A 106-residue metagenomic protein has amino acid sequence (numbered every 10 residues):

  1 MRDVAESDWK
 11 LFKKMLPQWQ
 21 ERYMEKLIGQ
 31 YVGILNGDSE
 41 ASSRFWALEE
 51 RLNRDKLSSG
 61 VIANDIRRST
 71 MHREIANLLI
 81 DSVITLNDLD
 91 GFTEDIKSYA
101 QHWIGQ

Functional and structural regions predicted by a protein language model:
M1-Q106: Acidic, Ser/Pro/Thr-rich low-complexity regulatory regions and the short amphipathic helical interaction modules they
